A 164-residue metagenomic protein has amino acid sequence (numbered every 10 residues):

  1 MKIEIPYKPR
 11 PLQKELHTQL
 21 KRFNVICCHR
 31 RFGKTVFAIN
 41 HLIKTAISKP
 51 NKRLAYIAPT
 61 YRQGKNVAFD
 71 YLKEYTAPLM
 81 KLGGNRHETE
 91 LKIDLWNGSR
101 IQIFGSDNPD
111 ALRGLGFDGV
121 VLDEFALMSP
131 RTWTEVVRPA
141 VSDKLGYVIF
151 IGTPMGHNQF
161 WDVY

Functional and structural regions predicted by a protein language model:
M1-Y164: Phosphate/NTP-binding elements of NTP-utilizing enzymes
